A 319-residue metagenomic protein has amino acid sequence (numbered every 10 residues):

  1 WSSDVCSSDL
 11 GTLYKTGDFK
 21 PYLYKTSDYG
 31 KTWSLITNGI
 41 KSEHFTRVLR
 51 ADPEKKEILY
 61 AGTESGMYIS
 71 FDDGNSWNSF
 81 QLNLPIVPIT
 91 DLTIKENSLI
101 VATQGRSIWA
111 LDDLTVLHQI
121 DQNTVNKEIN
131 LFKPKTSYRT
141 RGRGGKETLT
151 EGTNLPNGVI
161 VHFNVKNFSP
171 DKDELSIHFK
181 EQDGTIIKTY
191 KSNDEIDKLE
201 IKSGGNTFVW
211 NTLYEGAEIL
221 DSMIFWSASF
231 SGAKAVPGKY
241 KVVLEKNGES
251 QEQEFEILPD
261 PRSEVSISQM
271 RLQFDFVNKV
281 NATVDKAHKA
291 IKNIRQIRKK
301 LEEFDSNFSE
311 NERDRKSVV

Functional and structural regions predicted by a protein language model:
W1-S2, A233: A short glycine-leucine-enriched loop at secondary-structure breakpoints that most characteristically corresponds
S3-L149, P156-N157: Beta-propeller blade termini and top-face loops
Q122-V319: Extracytoplasmic/secretory ectodomains and luminal regions
